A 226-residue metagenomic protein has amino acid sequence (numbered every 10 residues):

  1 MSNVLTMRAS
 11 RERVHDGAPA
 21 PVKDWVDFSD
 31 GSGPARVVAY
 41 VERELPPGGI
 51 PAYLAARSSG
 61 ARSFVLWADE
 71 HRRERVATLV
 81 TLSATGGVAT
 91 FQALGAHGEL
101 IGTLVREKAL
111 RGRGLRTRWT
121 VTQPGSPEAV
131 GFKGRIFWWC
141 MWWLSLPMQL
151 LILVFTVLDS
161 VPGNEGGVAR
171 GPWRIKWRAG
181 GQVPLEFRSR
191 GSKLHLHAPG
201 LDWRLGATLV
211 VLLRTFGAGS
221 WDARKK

Functional and structural regions predicted by a protein language model:
M1-L45, A109-T117, P124-K226: Low-complexity or membrane-interfacial segments used for flexible interactions
S29-T103: Short N-terminal edge-element motif at the start of the domain
E74-W139: Internal, hydrophobic cores of structured domains that mediate oligomerization or house catalytic pockets within large
